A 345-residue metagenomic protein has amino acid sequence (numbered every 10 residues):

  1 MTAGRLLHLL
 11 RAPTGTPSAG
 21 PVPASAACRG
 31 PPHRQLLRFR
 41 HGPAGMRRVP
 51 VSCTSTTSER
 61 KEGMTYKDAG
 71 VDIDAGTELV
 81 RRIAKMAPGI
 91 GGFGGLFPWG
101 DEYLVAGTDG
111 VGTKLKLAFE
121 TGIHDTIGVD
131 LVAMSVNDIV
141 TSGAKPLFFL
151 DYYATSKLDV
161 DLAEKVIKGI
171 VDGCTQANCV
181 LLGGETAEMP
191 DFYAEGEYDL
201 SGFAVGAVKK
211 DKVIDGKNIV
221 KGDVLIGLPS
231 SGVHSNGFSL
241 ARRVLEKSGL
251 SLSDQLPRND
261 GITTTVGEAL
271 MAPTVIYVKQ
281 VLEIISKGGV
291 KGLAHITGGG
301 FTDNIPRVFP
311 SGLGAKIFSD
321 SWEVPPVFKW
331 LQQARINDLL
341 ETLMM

Functional and structural regions predicted by a protein language model:
T2-M345: Helix-biased detector of long, well-ordered alpha-helical tracts
